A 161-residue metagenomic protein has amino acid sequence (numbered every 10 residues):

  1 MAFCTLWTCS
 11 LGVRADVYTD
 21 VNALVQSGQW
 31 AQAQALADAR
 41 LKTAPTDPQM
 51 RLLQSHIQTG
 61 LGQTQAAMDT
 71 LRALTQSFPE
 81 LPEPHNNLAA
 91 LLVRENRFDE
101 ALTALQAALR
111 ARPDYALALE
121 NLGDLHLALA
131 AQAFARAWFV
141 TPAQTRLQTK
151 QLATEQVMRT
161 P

Functional and structural regions predicted by a protein language model:
R14, P48-Q49, P82-E83, A116-L117 (+1 more regions): Helix-start (N-cap) detector for alpha-helical repeat units in TPR-like alpha-solenoids, especially tetratricopeptide
T43, S77-F78, A111, V140: Structural marker of alpha-solenoid helical repeat scaffolds
L127-P161: Terminal, low-structured helical/coil segments at or just beyond the last alpha-helical repeat
